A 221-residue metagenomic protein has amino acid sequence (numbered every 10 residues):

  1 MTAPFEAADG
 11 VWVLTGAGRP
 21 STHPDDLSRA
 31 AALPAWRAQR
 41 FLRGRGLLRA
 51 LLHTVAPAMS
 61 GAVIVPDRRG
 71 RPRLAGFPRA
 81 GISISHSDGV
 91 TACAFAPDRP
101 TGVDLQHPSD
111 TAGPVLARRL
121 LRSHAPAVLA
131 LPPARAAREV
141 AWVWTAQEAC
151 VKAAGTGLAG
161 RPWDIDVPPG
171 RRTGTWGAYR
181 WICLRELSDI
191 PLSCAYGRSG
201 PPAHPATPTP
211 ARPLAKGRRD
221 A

Functional and structural regions predicted by a protein language model:
M1-A221: Core catalytic alpha/beta fold that binds nucleotide/phospho-ligands
